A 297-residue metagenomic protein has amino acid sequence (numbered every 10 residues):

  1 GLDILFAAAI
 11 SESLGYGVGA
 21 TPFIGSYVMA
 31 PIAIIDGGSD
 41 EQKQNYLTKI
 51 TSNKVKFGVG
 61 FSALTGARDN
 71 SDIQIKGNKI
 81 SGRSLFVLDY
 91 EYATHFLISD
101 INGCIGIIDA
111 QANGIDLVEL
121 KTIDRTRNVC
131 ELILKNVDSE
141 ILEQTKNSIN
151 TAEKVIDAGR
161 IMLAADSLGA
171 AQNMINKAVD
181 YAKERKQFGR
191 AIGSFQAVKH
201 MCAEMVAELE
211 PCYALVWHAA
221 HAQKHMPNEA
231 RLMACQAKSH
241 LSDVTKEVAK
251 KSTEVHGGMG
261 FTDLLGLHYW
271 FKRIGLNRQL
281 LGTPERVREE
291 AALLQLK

Functional and structural regions predicted by a protein language model:
G1-V18, G37-Q42, K49, N53-K54 (+1 more regions): Alpha-helical interface subdomain recognition
L2-I4, R68-N70, D89-A93: Short glycine/proline-enriched turns and hinge-like loops at secondary-structure junctions
G19-E41: N-terminal glycine-rich flavin-associated loop
I35-G38, G77, I98-I101, I107-A110 (+2 more regions): Short beta-strand-to-turn element immediately C-terminal to the catalytic PLP-Schiff-base lysine in fold type I
S52-L64, I98: A short, Trp-centered hydrophobic/proline-enriched beta-strand micro-motif
A67-S81: Cytochrome P450 C-terminal beta-domain/meander region
N70, F86-L88, A110-Q144: Flexible, small-/acidic-enriched active-site or ligand-binding loops
S81-I115: A short core secondary-structure module
